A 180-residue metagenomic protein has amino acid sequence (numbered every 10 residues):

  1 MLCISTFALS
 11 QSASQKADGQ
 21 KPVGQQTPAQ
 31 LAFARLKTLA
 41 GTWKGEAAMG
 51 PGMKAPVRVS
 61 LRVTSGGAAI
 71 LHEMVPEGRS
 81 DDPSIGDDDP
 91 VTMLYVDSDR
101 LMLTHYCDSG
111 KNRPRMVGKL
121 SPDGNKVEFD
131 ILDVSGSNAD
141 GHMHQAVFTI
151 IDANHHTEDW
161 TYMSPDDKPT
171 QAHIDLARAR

Functional and structural regions predicted by a protein language model:
M1-T6: Bacterial N-terminal signal peptides
Q11-R180: Hydrophobic small-molecule pocket/channel-lining residues, especially in calycin-type beta-barrels
